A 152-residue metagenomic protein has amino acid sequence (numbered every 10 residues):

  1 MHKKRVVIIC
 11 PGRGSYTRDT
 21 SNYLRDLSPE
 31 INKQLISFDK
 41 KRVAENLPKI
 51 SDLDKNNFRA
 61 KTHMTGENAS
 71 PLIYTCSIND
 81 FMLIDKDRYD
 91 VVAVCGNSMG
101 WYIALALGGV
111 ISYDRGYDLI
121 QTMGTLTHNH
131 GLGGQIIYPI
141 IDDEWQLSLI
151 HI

Functional and structural regions predicted by a protein language model:
H2-C95: Helix-rich "cap/lid" substructures immediately adjacent to catalytic or cofactor-binding pockets
L24-R25, A106-G108: Hydrophobic residues in alpha-helical segments
G96, G100: Gly/Ala-rich beta-loop-alpha elbow adjacent to hydrolase catalytic centers
W101-L105: FAD-binding core of FAD-dependent oxidoreductases, characterized by glycine-rich FAD pyrophosphate-binding loops
L107-L149: Alpha/beta catalytic cores of group-transfer enzymes, especially the acyltransferase/condensing modules of polyketide
